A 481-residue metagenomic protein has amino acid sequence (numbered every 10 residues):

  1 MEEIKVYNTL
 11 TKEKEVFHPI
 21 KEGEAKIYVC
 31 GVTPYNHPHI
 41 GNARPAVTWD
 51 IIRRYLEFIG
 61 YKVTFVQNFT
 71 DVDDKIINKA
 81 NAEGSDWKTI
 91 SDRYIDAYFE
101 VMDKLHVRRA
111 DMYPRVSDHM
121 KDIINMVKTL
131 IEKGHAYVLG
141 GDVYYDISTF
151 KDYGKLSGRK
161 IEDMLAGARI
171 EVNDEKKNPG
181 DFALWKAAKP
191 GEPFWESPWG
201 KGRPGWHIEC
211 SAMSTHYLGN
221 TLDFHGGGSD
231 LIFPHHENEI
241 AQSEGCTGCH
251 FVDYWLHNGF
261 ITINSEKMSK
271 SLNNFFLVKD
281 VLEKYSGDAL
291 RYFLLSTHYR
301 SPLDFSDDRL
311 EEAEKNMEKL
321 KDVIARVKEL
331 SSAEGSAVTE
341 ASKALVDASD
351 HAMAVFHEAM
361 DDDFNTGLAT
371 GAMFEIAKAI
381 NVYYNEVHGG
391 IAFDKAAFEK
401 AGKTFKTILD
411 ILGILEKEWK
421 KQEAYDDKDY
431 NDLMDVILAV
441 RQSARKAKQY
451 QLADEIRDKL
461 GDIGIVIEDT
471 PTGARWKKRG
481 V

Functional and structural regions predicted by a protein language model:
M1-Y35, D50, T64, E100 (+1 more regions): Alpha-helical recognition segments enriched in aromatics with Gly/Pro capping that present substrate-recognition
T11-K14, I20-R108, D469-W476: N-terminal, positively charged nucleic-acid-binding surface of large information/translation enzymes
Y61, H135, I465: Short phosphate-binding/catalytic loops that engage adenosine nucleotides
F69-D73, I95-Y98, R108-I123, G141-F150: Short, glycine/charge-rich beta-strand/loop segments that flank catalytic centers and engage negatively charged groups
A80-W87, D111-S117, G228-S229: The substrate-binding groove and active-site-proximal loops of carbohydrate-active enzymes, especially glycoside
K267, F275-V481: Structural preference for alpha-helix termini/caps and helix-kink/transition segments
